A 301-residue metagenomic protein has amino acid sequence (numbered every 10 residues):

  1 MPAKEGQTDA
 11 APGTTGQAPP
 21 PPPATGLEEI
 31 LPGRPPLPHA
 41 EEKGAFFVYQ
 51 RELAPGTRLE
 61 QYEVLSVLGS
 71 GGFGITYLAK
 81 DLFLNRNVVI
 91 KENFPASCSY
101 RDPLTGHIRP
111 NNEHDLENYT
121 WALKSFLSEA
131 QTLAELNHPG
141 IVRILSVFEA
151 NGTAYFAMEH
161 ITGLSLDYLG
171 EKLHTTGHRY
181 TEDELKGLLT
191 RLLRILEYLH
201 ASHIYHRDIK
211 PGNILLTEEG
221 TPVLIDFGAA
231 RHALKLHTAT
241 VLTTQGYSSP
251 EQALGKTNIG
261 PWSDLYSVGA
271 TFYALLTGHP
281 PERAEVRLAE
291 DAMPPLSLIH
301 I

Functional and structural regions predicted by a protein language model:
P103-E135: AlphaC helix of the eukaryotic protein kinase fold
V147: Activation-segment/catalytic-loop signature of the eukaryotic protein kinase fold
N151-S165, L169: Conserved short submotifs of the Hanks-type protein kinase catalytic core that shape the nucleotide-binding pocket
L166-Y180: AlphaC helix of the protein kinase catalytic domain
L188-L189: Activation segment signature within eukaryotic-like protein kinase domains
H200-L216: Catalytic-loop of the protein kinase fold
G246-I299: C-terminal lobe helix-coil module of Hanks-type protein kinase domains
